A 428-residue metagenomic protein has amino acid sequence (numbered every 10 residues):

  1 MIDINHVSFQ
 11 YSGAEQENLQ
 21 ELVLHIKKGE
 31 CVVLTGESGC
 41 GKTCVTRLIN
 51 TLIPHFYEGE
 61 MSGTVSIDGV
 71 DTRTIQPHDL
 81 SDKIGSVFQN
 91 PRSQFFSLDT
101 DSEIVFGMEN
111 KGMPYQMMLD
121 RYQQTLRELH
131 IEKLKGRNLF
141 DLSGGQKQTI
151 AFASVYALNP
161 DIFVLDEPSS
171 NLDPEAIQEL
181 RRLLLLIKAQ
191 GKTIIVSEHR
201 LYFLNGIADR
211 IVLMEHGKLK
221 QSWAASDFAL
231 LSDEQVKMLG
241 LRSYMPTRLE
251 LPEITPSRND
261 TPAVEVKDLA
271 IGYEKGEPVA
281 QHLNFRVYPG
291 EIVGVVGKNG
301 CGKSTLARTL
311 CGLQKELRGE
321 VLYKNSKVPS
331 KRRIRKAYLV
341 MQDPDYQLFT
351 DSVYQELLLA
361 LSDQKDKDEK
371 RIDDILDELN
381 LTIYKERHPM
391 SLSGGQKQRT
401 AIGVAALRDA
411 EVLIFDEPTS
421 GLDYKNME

Functional and structural regions predicted by a protein language model:
T35-E37, V296-K298: The feature captures the beta-strand-to-loop junction immediately N-terminal to the Walker
N50, C311: Helix-to-loop junction immediately C-terminal to a conserved catalytic motif
T64-D79, E320-R333: ABC ATPase NBD Q-loop/coupling interface
Q116-L134, K367-Y384: Conserved ABC ATPase "signature" region
N138-L142, Q146, H388-L392, Q396: Conserved ABC ATPase signature
F163-D166, L413-D416: Catalytic Walker B motif of ABC-type/P-loop ATPase nucleotide-binding domains
E198-H199: H-loop/switch region of ABC-family ATPase nucleotide-binding domains
